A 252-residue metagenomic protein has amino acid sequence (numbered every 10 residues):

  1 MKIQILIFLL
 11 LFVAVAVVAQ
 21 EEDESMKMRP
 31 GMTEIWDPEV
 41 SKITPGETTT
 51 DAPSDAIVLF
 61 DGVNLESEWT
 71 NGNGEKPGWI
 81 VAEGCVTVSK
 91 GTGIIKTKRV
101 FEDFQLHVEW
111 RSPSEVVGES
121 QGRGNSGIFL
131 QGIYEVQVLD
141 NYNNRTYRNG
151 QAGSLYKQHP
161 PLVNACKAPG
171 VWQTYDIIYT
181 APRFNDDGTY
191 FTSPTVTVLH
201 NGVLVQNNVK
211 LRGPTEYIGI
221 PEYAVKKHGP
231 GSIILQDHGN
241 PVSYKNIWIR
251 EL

Functional and structural regions predicted by a protein language model:
M1-E21: Bacterial Sec-dependent N-terminal signal peptides
Q20-L252: Carbohydrate-interacting regions of secretory-pathway proteins
